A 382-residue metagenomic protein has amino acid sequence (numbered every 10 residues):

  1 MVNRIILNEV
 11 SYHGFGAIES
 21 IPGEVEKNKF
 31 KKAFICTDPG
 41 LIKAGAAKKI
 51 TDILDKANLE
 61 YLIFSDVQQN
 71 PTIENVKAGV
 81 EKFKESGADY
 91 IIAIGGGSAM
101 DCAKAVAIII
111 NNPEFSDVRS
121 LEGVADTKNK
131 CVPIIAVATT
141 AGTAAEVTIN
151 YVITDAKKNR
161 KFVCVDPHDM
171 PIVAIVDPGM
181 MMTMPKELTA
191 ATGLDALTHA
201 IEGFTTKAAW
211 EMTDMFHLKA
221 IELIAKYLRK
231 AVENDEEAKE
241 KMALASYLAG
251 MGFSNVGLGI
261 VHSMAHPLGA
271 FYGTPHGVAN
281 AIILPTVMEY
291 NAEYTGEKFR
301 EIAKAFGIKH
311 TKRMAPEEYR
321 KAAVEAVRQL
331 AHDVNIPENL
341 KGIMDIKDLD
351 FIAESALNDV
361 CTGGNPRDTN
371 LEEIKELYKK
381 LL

Functional and structural regions predicted by a protein language model:
M1-N28: N-terminal amphipathic/basic leader segments beginning at the initiator methionine
I18-I21, K43-A46, I73-V76, A99-A103 (+3 more regions): Short glycine/serine/threonine-rich phosphate/pyrophosphate-binding segments that cradle anionic phosphate groups
E19-F34, D52-A57, E85: Glycine-rich phosphate/diphosphate-binding loops that line cofactor/substrate pockets in enzymes
I42-F115, R229-K239: N-terminal small/polar loop signature for handling phosphorylated ligands or for N-terminal nucleophile
E74-G179: Glycine/threonine-rich beta-strand-loop-alpha-helix active-site module that forms ligand/phosphate-binding
N150-V256: Carboxylate- and glycine-rich phosphate/diphosphate-binding segment that chelates Mg2+/Mn2+
P267-F306: Catalytic phosphate/nucleotide-handling subdomain of diverse soluble enzymes
F299, K309-L382: C-terminal charged capping/lid subdomain of soluble metabolic enzymes
